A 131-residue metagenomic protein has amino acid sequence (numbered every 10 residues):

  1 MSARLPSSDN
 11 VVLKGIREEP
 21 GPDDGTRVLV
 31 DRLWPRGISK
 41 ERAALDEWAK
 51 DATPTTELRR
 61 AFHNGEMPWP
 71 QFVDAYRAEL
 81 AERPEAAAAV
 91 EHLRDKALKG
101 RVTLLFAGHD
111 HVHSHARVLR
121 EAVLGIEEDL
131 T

Functional and structural regions predicted by a protein language model:
S2-T131: Residues lining hydrophobic/aromatic ligand-binding pockets adjacent to catalytic sites
